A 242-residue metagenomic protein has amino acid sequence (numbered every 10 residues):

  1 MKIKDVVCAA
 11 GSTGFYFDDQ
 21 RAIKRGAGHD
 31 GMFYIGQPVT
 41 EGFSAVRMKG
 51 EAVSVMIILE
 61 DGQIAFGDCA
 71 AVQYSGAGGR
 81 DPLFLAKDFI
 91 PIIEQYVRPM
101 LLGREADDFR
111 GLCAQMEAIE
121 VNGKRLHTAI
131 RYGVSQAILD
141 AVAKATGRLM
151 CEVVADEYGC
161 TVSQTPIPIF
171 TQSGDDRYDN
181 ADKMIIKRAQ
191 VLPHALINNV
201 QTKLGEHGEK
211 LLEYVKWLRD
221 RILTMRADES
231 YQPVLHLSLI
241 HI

Functional and structural regions predicted by a protein language model:
M1-S54: Short, Gly/Pro- and small/polar-rich lid/capping loops
V53-D61, A65-A71, N180-P193: Short beta-strand elements
I58, I64-R148: Metal- or metallocofactor-binding catalytic centers and their adjacent structured scaffolds across diverse enzyme
P82-Y96, G205-R221: Well-ordered, non-membrane alpha-helical segments in soluble/globular domains
D107-L112, M150-V153, L223-L237: Flexible, glycine/charged-enriched surface loops at secondary-structure junctions
D140-K144, R148-Y214: Glycine-rich, mobile lid/loop segments that gate access to catalytic sites or pores
D179-I186, K216-S230: Acidic (Asp/Glu)-rich catalytic clusters
I240-I242: Conserved small/polar residues in nucleotide/adenosyl-binding loops
